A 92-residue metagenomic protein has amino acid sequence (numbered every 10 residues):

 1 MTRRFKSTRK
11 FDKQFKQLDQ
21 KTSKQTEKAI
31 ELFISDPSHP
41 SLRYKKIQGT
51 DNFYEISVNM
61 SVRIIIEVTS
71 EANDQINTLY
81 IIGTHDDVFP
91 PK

Functional and structural regions predicted by a protein language model:
M1-A29: Arg/Lys-rich, positively charged N-terminal/basic patches that mediate binding to nucleic acids
T2-R4, V58-K92: Enriched for short, Lys/Arg-rich terminal
K6, K13, P37-L42, G83-T84: Residue-level signal for pocket-adjacent positions within structured domains
Q14, A29, K46, T78-I81: Residue-level recognition of specific faces of alpha-helices
S23, E27-E31, S35-D36, V68 (+1 more regions): A short beta-strand-loop micro-motif that forms or neighbors metal/cofactor- and ligand-binding patches at active-site
E31-I56: A short, surface-exposed loop/turn module that caps and links secondary-structure elements
